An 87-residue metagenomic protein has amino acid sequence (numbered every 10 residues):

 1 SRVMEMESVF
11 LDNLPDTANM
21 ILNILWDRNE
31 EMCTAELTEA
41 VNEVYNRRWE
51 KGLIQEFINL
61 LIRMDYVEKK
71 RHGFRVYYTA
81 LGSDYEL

Functional and structural regions predicted by a protein language model:
S1-I24, R28-E31: Short alpha-helical segments that sit at the start of domains
L14-P15, H72-L87: Short, cationic-aromatic polyanion-contact patches
M20, E36, L53-E56: Amphipathic alpha-helical interaction segments
E31-V41: Short acidic, hydrophobic short linear motifs in intrinsically disordered regions
E39-W49: Short helix-coil junctions and helix-kink-helix linkers
R47-R63: Short amphipathic alpha-helical interaction segments
I62-H72: A short, conserved structural fragment
